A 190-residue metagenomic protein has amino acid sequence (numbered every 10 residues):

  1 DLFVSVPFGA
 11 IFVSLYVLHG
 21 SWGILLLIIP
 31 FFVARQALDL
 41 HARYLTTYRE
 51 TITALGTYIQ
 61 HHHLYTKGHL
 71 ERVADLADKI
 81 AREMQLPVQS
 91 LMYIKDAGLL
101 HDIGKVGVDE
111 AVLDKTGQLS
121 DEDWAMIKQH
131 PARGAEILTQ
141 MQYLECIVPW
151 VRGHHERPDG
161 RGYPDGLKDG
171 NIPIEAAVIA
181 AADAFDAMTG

Functional and structural regions predicted by a protein language model:
D1-R49: Interfacial "cap-and-anchor" motif at the non-cytosolic start of specific transmembrane alpha-helices
V6-S14, I59-G68: Short, charge-rich amphipathic segments
Y48-T51, H63: Conserved HAMP-HisKA connector
T53-T57: PAS/LOV and related PAS-like sensory modules
Q60-G190: Metal-dependent catalytic cores of enzymes that make or break cyclic nucleotides and related phosphoester linkages
